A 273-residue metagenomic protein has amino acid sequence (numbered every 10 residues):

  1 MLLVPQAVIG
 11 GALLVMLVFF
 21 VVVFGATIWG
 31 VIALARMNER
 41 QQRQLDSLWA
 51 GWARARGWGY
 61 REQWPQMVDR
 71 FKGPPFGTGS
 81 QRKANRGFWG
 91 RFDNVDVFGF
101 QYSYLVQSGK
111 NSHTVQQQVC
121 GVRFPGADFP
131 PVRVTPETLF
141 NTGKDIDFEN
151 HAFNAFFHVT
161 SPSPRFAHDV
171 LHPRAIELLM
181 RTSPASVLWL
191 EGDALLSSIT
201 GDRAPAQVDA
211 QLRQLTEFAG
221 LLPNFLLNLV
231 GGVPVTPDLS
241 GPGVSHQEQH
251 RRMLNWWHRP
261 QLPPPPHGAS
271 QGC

Functional and structural regions predicted by a protein language model:
M1-G11: Short, strongly hydrophobic alpha-helical membrane anchors
L13-V15: N-terminal membrane-entry
L17-T27: Core hydrophobic alpha-helical transmembrane segments of single-pass membrane proteins
G25-A55: Transmembrane-cytosolic junction motif
L48-V68, P74-C273: Charged, low-complexity intrinsically disordered regions
